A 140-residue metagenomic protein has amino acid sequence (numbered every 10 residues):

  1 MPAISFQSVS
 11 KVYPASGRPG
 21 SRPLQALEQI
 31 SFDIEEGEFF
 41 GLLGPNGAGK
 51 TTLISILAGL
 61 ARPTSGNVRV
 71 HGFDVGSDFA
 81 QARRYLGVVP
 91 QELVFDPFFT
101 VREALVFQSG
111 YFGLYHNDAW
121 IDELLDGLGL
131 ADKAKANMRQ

Functional and structural regions predicted by a protein language model:
F40-L42, I54: Short hydrophobic beta-strand immediately N-terminal to the Walker A/P-loop
P45-G49: Walker A (P-loop) phosphate-binding loop of ABC-type ATPase nucleotide-binding domains
A58: Helix-to-loop junction immediately C-terminal to a conserved catalytic motif
G66-S77, Q81-A82: Conserved ABC transporter NBD signature motif
V106, G110-A134: Conserved ABC ATPase "signature" region
